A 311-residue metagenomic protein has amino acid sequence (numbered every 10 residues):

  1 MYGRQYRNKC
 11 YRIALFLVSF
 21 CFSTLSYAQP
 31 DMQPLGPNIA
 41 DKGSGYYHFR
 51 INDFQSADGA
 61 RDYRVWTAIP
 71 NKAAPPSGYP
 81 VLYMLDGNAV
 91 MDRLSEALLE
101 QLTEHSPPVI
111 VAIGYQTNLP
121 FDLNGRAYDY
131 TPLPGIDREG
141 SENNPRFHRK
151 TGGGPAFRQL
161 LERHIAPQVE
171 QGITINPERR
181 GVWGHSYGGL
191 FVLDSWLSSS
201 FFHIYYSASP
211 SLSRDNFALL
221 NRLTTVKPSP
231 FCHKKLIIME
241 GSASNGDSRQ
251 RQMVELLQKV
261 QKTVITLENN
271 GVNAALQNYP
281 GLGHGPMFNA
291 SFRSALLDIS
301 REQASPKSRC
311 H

Functional and structural regions predicted by a protein language model:
G3-A14: Bacterial N-terminal signal peptides that target proteins for export
C21-S23: N-terminal signal peptide c-region/cleavage motif recognized by signal peptidases
A28-Y79: A domain-start/cap signature at the N-terminus of enzymes
S77-L160, H164, Q168: Serine-hydrolase catalytic machinery in alpha/beta-hydrolase-like enzymes
T174-H185: Alpha/beta-hydrolase fold nucleophile elbow
G189-S198: Short glycine-enriched nucleophile-adjacent loop and the immediately C-terminal alpha-helix near the catalytic center
F201-S211: A conserved short beta-strand
S213-N278: The feature captures the conserved acid-bearing segment of alpha/beta-hydrolase catalytic domains
